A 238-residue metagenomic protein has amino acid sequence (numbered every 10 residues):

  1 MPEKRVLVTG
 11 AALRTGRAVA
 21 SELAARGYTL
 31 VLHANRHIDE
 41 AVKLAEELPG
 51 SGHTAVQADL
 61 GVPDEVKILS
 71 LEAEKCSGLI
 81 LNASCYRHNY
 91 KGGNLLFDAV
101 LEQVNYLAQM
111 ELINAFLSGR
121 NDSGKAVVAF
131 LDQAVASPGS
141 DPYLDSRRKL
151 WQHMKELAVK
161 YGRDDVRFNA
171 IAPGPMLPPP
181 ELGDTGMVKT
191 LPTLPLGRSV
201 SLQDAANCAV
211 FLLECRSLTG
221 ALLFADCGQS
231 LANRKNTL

Functional and structural regions predicted by a protein language model:
A12-R14: Conserved glycine-rich cofactor-binding loop
R26-V42: Conserved glycine-rich Rossmann-like NAD(P)H-binding loop of the short-chain dehydrogenase/reductase
I80-Y90, C227-G228: Conserved NAD(P)H cofactor-binding loop of Rossmann-fold oxidoreductase domains
C85-L95, A99-V100, G124-R163, P175-M176: Catalytic loop of short-chain dehydrogenase/reductase
W151, Y161-M176, L218-A225: Conserved Rossmann-fold SDR core element
T185-D204: Catalytic Tyr-x(3-8)-Lys segment
L202-A225, S230-L231: C-terminal substrate-recognition "lid" of short-chain dehydrogenase/reductases
